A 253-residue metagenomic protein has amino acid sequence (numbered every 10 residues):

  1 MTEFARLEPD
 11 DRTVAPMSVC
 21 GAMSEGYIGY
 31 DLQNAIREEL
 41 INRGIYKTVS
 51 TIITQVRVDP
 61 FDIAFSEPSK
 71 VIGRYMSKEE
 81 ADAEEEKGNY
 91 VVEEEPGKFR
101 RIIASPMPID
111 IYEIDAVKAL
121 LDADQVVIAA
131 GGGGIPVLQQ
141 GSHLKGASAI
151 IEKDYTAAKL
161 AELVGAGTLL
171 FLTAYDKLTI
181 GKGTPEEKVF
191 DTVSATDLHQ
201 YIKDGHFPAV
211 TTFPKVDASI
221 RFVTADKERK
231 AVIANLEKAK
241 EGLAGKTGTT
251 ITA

Functional and structural regions predicted by a protein language model:
M1-A253: C-terminal catalytic "cap/lid" subdomain
